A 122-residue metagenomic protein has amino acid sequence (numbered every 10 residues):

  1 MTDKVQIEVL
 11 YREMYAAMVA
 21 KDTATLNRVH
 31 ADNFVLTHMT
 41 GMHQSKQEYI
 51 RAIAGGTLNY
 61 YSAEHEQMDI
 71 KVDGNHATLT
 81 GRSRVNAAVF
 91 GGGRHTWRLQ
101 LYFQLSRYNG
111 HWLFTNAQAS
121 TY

Functional and structural regions predicted by a protein language model:
D3-R28, N33-Y122: A beta-strand edge to alpha-helix "cap/lid" segment located at domain peripheries
